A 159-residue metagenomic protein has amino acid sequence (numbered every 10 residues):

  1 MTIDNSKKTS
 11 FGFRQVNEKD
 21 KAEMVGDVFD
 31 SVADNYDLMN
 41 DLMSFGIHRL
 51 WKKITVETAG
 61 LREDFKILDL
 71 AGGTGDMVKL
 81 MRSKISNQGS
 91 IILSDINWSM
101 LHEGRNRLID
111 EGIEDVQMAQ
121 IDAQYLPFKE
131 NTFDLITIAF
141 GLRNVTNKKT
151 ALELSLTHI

Functional and structural regions predicted by a protein language model:
M1-G26: N-terminal auxiliary segments of SAM/dcSAM-dependent transferases
N35-L38, F45-F65, L80: Conserved alpha-helix/loop element of class I SAM-dependent methyltransferases that forms part of the SAM/SAH-binding
Y36, I136-T137: Hydrophobic beta-strand segment of the Class I
K66-L126: Class I SAM-dependent methyltransferase SAM/SAH-binding core
Q124-I136: A short acidic, Gly/Pro-enriched loop at the edge of an enzyme's catalytic core that lines a small-molecule cofactor
F140-R143: Short catalytic micro-motifs in class I SAM-dependent methyltransferases
V145-L154: A short, conserved alpha-helix within the catalytic core of class I
T157-I159: Conserved small/polar residues in nucleotide/adenosyl-binding loops
